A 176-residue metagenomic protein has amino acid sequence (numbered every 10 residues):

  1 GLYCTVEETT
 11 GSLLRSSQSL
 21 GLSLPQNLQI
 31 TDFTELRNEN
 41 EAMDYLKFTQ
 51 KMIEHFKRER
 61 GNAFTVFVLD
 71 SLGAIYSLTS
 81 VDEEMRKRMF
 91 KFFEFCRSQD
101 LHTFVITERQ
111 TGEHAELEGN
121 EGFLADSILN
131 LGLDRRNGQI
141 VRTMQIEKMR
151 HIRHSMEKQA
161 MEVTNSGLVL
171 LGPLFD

Functional and structural regions predicted by a protein language model:
G1-M43: Conserved P-loop
Y3, V66-D70, S98-R109: Structural recognition of the conserved hydrophobic beta-strand(s) that form the central parallel beta-sheet of P-loop
E7-G11, T34-N38, L72-I75, R109-E113 (+4 more regions): Conserved nucleotide-binding/hydrolysis micro-motifs of P-loop NTPases
E7-T10, L46-Q50, E83-F90, E118 (+2 more regions): Amphipathic alpha-helical transducer elements in NTP-driven molecular machines
G21-P25, K57-G61, F95-Q99, N120-F123: Conserved catalytic network of the ASCE P-loop NTPase/AAA+ motor domain
L36-S98: Phosphate-binding/switch loop-helix module in NTP-utilizing enzymes
F56-A63, M161-D176: NTP-binding/hydrolysis catalytic cores, primarily Walker-type P-loop NTPases
H102-S166: Phosphate-binding/switch region of NTP-binding enzymes
